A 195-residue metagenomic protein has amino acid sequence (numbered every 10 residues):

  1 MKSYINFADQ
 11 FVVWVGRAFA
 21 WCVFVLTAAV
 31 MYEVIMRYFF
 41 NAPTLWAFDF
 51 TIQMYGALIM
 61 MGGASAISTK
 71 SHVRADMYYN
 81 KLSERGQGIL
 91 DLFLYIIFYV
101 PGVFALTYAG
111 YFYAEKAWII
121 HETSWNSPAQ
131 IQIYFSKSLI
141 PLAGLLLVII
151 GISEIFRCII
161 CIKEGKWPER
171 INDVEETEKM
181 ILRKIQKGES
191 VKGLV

Functional and structural regions predicted by a protein language model:
M1-V195: Alpha-helical transmembrane segments and membrane-interface helix-loop junctions in multi-pass membrane proteins
